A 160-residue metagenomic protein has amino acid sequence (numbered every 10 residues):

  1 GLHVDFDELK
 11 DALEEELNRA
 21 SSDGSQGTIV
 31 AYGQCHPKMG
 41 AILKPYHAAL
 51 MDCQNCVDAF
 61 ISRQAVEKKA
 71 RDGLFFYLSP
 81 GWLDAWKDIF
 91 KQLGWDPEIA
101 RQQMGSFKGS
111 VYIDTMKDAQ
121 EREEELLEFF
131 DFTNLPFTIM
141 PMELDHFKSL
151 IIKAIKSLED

Functional and structural regions predicted by a protein language model:
G1, Y32-G33, I113-K117: Structural motif
G1-K10, I139-P141: A short beta-strand-loop structural module common to alpha/beta enzyme folds
D5-L9, A59-A65, K148-L150: Short, charged, surface-exposed secondary-structure boundary motifs
A12-D23: Short, well-structured alpha-helical segments in soluble
A31-Q34, C53: Short His-Asn-centered micro-motif
A41-F90: Long, charge-dense
D88-A100: Active-site glycine-rich loop that binds ribose-phosphate moieties when present
P97-D160: Extended, histidine- and acidic-residue-enriched regions that form the cofactor-binding/catalytic faces
